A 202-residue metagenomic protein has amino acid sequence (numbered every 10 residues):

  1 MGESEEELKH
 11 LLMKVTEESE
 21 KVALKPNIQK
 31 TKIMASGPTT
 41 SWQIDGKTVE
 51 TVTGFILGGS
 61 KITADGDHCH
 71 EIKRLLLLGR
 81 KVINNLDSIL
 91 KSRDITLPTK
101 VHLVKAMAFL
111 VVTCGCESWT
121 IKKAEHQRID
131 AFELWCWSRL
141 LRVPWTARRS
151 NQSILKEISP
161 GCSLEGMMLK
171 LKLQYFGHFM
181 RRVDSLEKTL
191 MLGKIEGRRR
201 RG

Functional and structural regions predicted by a protein language model:
M1-G202: Short linear motifs embedded in intrinsically disordered, charge-biased segments
